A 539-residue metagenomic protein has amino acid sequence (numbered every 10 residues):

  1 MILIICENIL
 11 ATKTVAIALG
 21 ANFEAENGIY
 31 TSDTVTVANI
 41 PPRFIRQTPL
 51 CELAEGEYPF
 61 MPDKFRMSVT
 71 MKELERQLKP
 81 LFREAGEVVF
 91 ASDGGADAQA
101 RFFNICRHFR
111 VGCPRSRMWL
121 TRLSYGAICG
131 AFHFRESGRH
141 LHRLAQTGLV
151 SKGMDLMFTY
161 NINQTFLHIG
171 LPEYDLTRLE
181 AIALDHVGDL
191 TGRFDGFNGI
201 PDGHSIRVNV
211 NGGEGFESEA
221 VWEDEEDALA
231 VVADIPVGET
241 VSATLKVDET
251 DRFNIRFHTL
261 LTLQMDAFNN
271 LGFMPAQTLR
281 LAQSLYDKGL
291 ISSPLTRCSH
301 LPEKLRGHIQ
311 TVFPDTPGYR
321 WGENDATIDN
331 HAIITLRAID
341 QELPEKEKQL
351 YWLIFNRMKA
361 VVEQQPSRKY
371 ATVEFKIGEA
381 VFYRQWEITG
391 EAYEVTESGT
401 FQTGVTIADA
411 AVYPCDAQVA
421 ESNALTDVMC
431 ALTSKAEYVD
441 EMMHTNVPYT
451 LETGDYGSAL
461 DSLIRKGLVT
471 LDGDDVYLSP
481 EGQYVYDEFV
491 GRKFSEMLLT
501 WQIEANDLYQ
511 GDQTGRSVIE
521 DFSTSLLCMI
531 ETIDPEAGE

Functional and structural regions predicted by a protein language model:
M1-T165, D416-V419: Intrinsically disordered, low-complexity regulatory segments
I17, V35-N39, R43-T70, P80 (+4 more regions): Long, highly charged, low-complexity internal segments
A18-N22, L81, V88, H108-G112 (+11 more regions): Conserved, well-folded catalytic cores of nucleic-acid-processing and energy-transducing macromolecular machines
A25-E26, G138-H142, D195-N198, P317-R320 (+1 more regions): Active-site phosphate-binding and catalytic loops of NTP-dependent enzymes
S151-Q164, E180-A181, D185-H186, G199 (+5 more regions): Core structural elements
F194-P201, Y286-I309, N324-R337, Q365 (+2 more regions): Catalytic phosphate-handling regions of large nucleic-acid enzymes and associated NTPases
S292-D315, G454-E496: Accessory beta->alpha helical hairpin/"wing" motif in late/C-terminal subdomains of nucleic-acid enzymes
G318-A332, L336, F494-G538: Leucine-rich, amphipathic alpha-helical/linker segments
